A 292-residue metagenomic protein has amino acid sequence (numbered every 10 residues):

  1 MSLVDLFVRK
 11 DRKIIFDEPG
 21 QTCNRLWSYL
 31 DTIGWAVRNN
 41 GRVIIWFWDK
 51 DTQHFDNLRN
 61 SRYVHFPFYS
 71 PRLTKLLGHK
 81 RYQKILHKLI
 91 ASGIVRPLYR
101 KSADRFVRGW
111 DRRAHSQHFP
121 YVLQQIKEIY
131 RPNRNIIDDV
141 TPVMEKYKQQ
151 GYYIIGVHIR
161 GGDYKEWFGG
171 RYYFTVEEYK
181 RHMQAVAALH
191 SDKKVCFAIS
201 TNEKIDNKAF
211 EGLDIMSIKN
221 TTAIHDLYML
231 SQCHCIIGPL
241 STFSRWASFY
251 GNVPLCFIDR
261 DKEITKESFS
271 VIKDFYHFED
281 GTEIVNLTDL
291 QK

Functional and structural regions predicted by a protein language model:
L3, V8-R12, T52-K194, F278-K292: Secretory-pathway luminal glycosyltransferase catalytic domains
D17, V157-R160, A198-S200, I258: Short hydrophobic segments within beta-strands
D17-W27, F168: A short, glycine/small-residue-rich beta-strand->loop->alpha-helix junction that serves as a flexible
T22, L189-I272: Donor-binding and catalytic core of enzymes assembling or modifying cell-surface/extracellular glycoconjugates
L26-V37, Y179-A187: Histidine-anchored nucleotide/phosphate-binding helix
G34-V43, S191: Short, solvent-exposed loop/edge-beta patches enriched in aromatic
G41-T52, T201: A short beta-strand-loop structural module common to alpha/beta enzyme folds
